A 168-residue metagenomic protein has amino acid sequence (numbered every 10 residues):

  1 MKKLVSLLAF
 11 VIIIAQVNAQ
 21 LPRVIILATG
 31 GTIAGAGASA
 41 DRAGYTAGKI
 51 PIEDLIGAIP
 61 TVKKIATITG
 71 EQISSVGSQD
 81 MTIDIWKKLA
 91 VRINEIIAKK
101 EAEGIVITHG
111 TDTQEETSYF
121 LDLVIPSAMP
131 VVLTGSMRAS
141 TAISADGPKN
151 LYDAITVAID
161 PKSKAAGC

Functional and structural regions predicted by a protein language model:
L4-I13: Sec-dependent N-terminal signal peptides
A15-A19: Boundary at the C-terminal end of the N-terminal hydrophobic targeting segment
Q20-C168: Active-site histidine-anchored catalytic micro-motif
